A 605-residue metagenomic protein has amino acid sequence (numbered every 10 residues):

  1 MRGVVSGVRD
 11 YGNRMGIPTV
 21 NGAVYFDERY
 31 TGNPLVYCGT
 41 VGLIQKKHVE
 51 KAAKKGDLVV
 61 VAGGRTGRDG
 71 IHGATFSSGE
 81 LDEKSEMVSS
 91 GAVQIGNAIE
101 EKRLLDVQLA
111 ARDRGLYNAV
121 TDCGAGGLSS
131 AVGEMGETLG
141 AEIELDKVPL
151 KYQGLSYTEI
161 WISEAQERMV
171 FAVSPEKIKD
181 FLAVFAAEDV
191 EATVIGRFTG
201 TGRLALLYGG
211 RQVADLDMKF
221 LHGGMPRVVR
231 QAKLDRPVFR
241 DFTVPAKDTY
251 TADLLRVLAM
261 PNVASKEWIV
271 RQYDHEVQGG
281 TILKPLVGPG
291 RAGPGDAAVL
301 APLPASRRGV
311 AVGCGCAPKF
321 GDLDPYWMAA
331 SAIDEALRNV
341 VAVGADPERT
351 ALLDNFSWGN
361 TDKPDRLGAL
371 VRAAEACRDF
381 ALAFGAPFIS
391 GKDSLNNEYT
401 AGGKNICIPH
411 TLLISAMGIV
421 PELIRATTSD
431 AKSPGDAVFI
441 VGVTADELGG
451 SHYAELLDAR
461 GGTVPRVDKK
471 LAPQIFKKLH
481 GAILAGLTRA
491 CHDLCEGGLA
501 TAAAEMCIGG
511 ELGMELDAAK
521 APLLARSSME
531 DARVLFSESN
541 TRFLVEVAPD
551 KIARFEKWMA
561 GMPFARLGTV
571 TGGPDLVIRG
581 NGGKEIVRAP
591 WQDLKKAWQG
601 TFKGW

Functional and structural regions predicted by a protein language model:
M1-W605: Glycine/proline-enriched, intrinsically flexible loops and inter-domain linkers
